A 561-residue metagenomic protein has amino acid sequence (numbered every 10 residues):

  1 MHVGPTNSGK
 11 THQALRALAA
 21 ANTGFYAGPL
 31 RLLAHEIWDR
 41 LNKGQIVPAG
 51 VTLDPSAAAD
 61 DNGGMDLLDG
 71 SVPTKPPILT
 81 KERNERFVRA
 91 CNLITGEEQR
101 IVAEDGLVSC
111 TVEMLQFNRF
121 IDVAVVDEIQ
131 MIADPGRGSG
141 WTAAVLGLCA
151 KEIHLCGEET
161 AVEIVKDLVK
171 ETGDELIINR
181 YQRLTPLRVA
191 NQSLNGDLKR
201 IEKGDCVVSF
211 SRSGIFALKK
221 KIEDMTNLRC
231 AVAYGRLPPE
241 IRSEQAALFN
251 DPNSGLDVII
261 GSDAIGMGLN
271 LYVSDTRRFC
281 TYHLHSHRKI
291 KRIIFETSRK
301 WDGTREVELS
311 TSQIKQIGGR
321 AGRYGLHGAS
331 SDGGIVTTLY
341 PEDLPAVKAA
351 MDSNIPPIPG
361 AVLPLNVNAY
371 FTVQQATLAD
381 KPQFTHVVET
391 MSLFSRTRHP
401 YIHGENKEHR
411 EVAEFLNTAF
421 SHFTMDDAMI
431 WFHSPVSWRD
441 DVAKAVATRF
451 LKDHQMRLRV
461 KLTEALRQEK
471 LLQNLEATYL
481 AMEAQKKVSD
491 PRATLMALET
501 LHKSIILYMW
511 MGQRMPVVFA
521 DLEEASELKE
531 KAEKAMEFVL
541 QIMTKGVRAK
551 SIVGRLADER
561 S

Functional and structural regions predicted by a protein language model:
M1, N366-S561: Non-catalytic terminal extensions of ATP-dependent helicases
S8, H12-Q45, T52, A57-A59 (+2 more regions): Conserved Walker A/P-loop ATP-binding site and its immediately adjacent core in helicase/helicase-like ATPase domains
N22-I37, H154-C156, A161-V162, K199-T226 (+3 more regions): Conserved strand-helix element at the start of the C-terminal RecA-like helicase core
N42-F120: Inter-Walker segment of RecA-like/P-loop motor cores
L93-I94, Q99-I101, A217, R229-S262: Conserved helicase ATPase core of P-loop NTP-dependent helicases/translocases
G96-E98, E159-E202: Interdomain hinge/linker at the junction between the two RecA-like core domains of SF2 helicases
T111-L155: SF2 helicase catalytic motif II
K151-V162, N253-S254, A264-I265, L271-D275 (+2 more regions): Conserved segment of the helicase C-terminal RecA-like domain
